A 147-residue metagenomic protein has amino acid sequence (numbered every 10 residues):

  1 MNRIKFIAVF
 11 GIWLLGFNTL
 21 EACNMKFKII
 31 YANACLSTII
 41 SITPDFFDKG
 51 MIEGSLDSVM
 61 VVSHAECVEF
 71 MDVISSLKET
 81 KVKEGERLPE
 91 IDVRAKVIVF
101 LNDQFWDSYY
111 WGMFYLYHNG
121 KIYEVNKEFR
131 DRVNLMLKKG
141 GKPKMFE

Functional and structural regions predicted by a protein language model:
M1-K26: Bacterial Sec-dependent N-terminal signal peptides
E21-E147: Function-determining sites in protein domains
